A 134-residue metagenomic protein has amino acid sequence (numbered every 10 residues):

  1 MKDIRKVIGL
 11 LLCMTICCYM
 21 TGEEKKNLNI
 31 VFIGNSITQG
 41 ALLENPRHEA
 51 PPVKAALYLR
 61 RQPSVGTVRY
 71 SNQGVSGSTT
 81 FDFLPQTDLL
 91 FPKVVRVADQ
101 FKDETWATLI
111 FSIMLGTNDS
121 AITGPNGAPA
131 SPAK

Functional and structural regions predicted by a protein language model:
M1-I8: Bacterial N-terminal signal peptides that target proteins for export
C13-M20: Hydrophobic h-region of N-terminal signal peptides that target proteins for export in Gram-negative bacteria
T21-K25: Sec-dependent signal peptide cleavage junction
N27-V31, I37-A133: Conserved SGNH/GDSL esterase-like catalytic core that processes O-acyl groups on lipids and polysaccharides
